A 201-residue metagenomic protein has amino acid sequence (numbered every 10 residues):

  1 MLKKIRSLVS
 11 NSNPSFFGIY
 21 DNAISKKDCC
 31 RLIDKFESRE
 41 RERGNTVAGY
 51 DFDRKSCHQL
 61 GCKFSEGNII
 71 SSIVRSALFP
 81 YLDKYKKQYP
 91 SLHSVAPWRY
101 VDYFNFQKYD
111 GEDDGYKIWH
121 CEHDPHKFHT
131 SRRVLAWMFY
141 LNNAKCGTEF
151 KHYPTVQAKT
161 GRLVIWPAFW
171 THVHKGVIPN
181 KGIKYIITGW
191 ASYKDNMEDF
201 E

Functional and structural regions predicted by a protein language model:
M1-L163, T171-E201: Fe(II)/2-oxoglutarate oxygenase catalytic core
